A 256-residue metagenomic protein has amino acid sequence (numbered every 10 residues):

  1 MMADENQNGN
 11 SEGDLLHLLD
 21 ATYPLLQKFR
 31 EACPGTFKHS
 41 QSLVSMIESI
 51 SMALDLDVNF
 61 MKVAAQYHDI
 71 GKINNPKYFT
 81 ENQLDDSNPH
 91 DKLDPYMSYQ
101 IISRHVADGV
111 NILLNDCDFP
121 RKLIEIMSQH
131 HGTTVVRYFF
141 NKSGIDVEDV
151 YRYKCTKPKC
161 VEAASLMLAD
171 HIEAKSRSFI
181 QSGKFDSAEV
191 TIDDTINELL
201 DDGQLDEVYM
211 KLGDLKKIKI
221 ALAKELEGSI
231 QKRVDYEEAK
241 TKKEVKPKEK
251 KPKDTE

Functional and structural regions predicted by a protein language model:
M1-R30, K248-E256: Non-catalytic interface/linker regions that flank or bridge core catalytic/transmembrane domains
A3, L15, T22-F29, T80 (+5 more regions): Generic structural signal of hydrophobic/aromatic residues within well-ordered alpha-helices of folded domains
E12, L19-Y23, P120, F185 (+2 more regions): Alpha-helix initiation and N-capping motif
L26-D202, K211-L212: Divalent metal-dependent catalytic cores for phosphoryl transfer on phosphate-bearing substrates
L200, Q204-K251: Long, hydrophobic alpha-helical segments that serve as membrane-spanning/inserting helices
